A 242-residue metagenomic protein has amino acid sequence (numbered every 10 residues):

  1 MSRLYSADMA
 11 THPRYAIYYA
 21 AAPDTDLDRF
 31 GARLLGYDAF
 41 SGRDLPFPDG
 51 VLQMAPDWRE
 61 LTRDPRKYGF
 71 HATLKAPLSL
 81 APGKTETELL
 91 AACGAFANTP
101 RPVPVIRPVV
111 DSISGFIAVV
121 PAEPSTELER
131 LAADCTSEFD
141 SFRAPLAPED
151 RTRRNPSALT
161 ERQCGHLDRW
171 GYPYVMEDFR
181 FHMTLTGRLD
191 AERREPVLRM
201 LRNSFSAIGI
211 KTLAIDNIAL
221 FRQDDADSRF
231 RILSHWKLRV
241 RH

Functional and structural regions predicted by a protein language model:
S2-I113, T126, R130-G209, D225-H242: Basic, often amphipathic N-terminal segments
F205, A214-Q223: Low-complexity, intrinsically disordered Gly/Pro/Thr-rich segments
